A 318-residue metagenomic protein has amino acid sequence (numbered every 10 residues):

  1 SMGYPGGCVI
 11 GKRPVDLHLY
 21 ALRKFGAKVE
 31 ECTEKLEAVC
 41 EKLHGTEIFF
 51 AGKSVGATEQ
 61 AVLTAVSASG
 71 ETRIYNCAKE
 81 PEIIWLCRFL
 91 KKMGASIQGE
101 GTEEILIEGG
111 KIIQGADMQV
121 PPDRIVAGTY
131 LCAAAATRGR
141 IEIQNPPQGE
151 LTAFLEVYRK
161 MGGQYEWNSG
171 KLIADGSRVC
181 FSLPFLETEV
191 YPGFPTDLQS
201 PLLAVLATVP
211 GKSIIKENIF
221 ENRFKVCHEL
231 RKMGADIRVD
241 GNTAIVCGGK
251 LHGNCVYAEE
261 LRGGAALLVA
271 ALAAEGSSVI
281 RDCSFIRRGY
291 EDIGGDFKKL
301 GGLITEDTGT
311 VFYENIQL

Functional and structural regions predicted by a protein language model:
S1-L318: Short, structured segments at the rim of ligand-binding sites
